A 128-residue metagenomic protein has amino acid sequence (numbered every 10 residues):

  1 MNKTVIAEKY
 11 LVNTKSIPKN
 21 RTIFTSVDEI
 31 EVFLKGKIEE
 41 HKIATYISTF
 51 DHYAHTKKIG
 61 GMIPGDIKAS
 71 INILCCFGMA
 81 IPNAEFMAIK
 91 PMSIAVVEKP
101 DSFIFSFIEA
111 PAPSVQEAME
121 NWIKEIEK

Functional and structural regions predicted by a protein language model:
M1-H41, D51: Terminal, regulation- and interaction-focused segments at domain boundaries
V5-E8, I63-P64, S93-E98: Short, flexible, solvent-exposed loop/turn segments with mixed acidic/basic and small polar residues
T14-S16, N20, N72-L74, F105: Generic recognition of long tandem-repeat/solenoid scaffolds
V32-A84: Ser/Thr-rich, low-complexity intrinsically disordered terminal regions
A88-M92: Short, surface-exposed coil-to-beta transition loops
S93-E109: Beta-strand/loop substructures that line and gate deep hydrophobic ligand-binding cavities in soluble
A110-K128: C-terminal partner/receptor-binding element of secreted or periplasmic proteins
